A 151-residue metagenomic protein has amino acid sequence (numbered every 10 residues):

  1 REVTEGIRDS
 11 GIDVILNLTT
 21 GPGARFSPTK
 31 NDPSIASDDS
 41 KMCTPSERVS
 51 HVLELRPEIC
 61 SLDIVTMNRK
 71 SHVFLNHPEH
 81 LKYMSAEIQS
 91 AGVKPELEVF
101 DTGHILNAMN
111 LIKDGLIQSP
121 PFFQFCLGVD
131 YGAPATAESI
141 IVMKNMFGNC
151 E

Functional and structural regions predicted by a protein language model:
R1, V65, C126-G128: Short strand-loop junctions, especially beta-strand C-caps/beta-turns that link beta-sheets to coils or alpha-helices
E2-P22, Y83-S90, V142-E151: Alpha-helix-loop-beta-strand connector modules within alpha/beta enzyme cores
V3-L75: Active-site beta->alpha loop and helix N-cap motifs at the rims of alpha/beta catalytic domains
R8-G11, V49-E58, S85-A86, I112-Q118 (+1 more regions): Acidic (Asp/Glu)-rich catalytic clusters
V14-T20, E58-L62, P95-E98, S119-F125 (+1 more regions): Hydrophobic faces of well-ordered beta-strands that scaffold small-molecule active sites in alpha/beta enzyme cores
S71, N76-P78, S85-A86, V99-L106 (+2 more regions): Conserved mixed alpha/beta catalytic, RNA-binding, or beta-rich assembly cores of soluble enzyme, regulatory
G92-V93, L116: Residue-level recognition of short, well-ordered coil/turn positions that link secondary-structure elements
